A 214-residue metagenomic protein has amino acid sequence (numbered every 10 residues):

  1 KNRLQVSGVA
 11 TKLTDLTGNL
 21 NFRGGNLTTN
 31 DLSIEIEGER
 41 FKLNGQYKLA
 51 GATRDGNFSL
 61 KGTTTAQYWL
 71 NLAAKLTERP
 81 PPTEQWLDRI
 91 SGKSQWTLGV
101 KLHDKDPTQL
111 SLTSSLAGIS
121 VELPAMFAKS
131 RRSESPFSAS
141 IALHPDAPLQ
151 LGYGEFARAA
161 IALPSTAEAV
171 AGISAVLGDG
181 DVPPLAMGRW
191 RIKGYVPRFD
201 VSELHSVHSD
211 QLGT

Functional and structural regions predicted by a protein language model:
K1-T29, E35, E39-Q150, A162-T214: Membrane-proximal interfacial segments on either side of biological membranes
G154-F156: Central antiparallel beta-sheet cores of small beta-barrel/beta-sandwich binding domains
